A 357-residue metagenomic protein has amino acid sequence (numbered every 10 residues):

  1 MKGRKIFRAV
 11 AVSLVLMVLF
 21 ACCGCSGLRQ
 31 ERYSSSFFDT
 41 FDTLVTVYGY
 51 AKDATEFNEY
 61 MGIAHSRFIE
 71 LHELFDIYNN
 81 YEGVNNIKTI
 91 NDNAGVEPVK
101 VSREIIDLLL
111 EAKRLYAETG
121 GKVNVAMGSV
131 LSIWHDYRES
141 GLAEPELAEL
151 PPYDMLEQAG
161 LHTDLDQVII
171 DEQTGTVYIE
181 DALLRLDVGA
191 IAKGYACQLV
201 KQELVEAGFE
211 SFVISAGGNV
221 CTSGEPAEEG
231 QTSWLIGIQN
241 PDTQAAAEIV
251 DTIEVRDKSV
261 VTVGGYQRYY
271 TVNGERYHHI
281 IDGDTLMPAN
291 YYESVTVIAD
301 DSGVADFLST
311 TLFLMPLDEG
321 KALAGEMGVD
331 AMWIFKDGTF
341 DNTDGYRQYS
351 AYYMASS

Functional and structural regions predicted by a protein language model:
K2-S357: Mature catalytic core of soluble alpha/beta enzymes
